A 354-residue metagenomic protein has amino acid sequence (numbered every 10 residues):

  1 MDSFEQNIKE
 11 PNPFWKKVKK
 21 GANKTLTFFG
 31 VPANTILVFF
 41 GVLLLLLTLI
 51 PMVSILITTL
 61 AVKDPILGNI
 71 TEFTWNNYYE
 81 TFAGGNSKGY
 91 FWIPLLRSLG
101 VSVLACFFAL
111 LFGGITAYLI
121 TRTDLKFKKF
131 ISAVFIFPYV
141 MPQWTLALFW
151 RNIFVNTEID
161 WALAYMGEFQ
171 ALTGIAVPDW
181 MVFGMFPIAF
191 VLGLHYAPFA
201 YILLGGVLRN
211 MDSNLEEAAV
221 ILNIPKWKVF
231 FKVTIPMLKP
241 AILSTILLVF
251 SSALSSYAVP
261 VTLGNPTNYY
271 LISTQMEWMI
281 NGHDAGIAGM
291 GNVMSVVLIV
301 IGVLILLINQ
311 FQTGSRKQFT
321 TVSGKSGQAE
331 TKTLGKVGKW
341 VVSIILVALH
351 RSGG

Functional and structural regions predicted by a protein language model:
M1-F39, Q310-V347: Transmembrane alpha-helical segments of polytopic membrane transport and secretion proteins
G30-I66, A83-L208, M237-A258, T262-G264 (+2 more regions): Membrane-water interface segments at the C-terminal ends of transmembrane alpha-helices in multi-pass inner-membrane
L67-I70, A258-A285: Glycine-rich helix-loop "coupling/hinge" segments at transmembrane-helix boundaries in multipass transporters
N69-I70, T74, E217, P225-V229 (+1 more regions): Juxtamembrane inter-helical linkers in multi-pass membrane proteins
F73-N86, F230-F231: A short amphipathic helical element positioned immediately N-terminal to and/or at the very start of a transmembrane
Y139, P198, E216-A219, K228-F230: Internal catalytic domains of large membrane-associated glycosyltransferases
M211-N214: Short glycine/proline-centered loop/turn elements that form peptide/ligand docking sites
L222-I224, P236: Glycine/proline-centered hinge or cleavage motifs at structural transition points of membrane proteins
